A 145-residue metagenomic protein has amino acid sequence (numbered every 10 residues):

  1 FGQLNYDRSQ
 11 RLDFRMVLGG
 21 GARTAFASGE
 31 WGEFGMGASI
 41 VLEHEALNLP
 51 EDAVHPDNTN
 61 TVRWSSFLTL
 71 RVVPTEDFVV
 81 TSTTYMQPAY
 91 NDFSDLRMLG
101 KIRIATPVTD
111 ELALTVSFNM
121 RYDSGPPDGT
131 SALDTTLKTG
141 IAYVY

Functional and structural regions predicted by a protein language model:
F1-L18, T59, W64, R71-V73 (+1 more regions): Outer-membrane beta-barrel transmembrane strands
G2, G20, F34-A38, S66-L68 (+3 more regions): Membrane-embedded beta-strand positions of outer-membrane beta-barrel proteins
G2-R8, T24, I40-A46, V72 (+3 more regions): Transmembrane beta-strands of outer-membrane beta-barrel pores
D7-D13, A25-G29, L49-T59, A89-F93 (+1 more regions): Outer-membrane beta-barrel domain signature
F14-L18, G32, N58-W64, S94-M98 (+1 more regions): Residues that define the transmembrane beta-barrel architecture of outer-membrane proteins
G19, I104-P107, L133-Y145: Outer-membrane beta-barrel "beta-signal"
E30-F34, V72-V80, T106-V116: Repeated loop/turn-to-beta-strand initiation elements of outer-membrane beta-barrel proteins
M36-N60, V116-T139: Outer-membrane beta-barrel translocator/channel fold
